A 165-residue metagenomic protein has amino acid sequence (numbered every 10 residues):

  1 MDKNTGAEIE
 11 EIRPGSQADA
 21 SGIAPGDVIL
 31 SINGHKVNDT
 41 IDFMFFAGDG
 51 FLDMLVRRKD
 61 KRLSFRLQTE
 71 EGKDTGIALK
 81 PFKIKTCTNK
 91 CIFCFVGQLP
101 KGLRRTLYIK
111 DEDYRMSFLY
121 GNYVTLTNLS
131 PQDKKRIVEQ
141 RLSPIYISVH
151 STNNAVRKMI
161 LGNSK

Functional and structural regions predicted by a protein language model:
M1-R13: PDZ/PDZ-like groove recognition
E11-P14, S31, F45: A residue-level detector for short acidic-glycine micro-motifs
A18-N38: Conserved PDZ fold ligand-binding element
A24, N38, D53-M54, K90: N-terminal functional module detector in eukaryotic proteins
V37-F45: N-terminal alpha-helical targeting/anchoring segments
M44-A78: PDZ-domain C-terminal substructure recognizer with occasional recognition of PDZ-binding tails
R62, E71-K165: Conserved Radical SAM active-site core
